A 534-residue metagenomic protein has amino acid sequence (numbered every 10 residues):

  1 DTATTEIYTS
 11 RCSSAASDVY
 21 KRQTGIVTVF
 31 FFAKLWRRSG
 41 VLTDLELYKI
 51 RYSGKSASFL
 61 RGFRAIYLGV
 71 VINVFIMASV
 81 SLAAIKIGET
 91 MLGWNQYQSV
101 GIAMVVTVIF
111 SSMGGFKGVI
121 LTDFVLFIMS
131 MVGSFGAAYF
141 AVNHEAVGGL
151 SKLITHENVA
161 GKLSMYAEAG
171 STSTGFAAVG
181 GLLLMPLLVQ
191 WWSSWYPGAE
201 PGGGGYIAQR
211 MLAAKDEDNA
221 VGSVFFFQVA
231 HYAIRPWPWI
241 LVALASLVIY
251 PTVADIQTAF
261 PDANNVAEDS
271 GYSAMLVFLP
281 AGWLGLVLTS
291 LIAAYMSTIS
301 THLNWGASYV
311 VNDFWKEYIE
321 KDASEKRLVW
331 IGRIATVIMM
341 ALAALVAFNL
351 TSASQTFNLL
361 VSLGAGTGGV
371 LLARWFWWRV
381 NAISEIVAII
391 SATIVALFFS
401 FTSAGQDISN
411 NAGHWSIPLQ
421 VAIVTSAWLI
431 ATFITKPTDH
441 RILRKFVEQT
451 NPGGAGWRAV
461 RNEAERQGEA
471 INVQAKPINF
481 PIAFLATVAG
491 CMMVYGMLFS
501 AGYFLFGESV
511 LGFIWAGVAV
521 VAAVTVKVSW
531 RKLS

Functional and structural regions predicted by a protein language model:
D1, S14-S534: Membrane-embedded helix-loop-helix hairpins and adjacent transmembrane boundary segments in multi-pass transporters
T2-T9: Short, exposed "boundary/linker" segments that immediately precede the start of a downstream structural module
